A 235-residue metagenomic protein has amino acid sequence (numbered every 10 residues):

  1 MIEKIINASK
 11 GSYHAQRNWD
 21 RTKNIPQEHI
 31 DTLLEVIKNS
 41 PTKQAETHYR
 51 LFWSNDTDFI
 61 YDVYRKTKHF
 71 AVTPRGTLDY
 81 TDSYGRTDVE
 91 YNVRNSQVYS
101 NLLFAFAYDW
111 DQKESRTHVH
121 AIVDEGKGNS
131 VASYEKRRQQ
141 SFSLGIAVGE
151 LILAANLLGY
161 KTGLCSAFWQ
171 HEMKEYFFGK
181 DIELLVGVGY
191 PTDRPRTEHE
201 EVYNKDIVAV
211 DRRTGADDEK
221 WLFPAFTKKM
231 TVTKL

Functional and structural regions predicted by a protein language model:
M1-D109, W221-L235: N-terminal amphipathic, basic helical "cap/leader" segment at the start of enzyme domains
I37, F104, W110, H118-K174: Small-aliphatic-rich amphipathic alpha-helix that forms the alpha element of a beta-alpha
E46-Y49, Y160, E183: Short secondary-structure junction motifs
I60, D111-E114, D193-P195: Short, acidic Gly/Pro/Ser/Thr-rich loop/turn segments
K66-A71, T117-K127, E201: Short, surface-exposed, charged loop/turn segments at secondary-structure junctions
R75-T81, F177-E200: A glycine-rich helix N-cap at a beta->alpha junction
D109-D111, V186: Mature, Sec-exported extracytoplasmic domains of Gram-positive
T197-L235: Phosphate/diphosphate-binding glycine-rich loops and adjacent basic-rich segments that engage nucleotide
